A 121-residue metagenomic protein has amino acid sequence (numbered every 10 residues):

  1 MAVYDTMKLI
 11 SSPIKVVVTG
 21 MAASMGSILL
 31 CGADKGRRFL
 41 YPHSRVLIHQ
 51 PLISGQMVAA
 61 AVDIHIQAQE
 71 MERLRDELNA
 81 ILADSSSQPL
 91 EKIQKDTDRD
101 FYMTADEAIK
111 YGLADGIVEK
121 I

Functional and structural regions predicted by a protein language model:
M1-S27, C31-I121: N-terminal organellar transit peptides
